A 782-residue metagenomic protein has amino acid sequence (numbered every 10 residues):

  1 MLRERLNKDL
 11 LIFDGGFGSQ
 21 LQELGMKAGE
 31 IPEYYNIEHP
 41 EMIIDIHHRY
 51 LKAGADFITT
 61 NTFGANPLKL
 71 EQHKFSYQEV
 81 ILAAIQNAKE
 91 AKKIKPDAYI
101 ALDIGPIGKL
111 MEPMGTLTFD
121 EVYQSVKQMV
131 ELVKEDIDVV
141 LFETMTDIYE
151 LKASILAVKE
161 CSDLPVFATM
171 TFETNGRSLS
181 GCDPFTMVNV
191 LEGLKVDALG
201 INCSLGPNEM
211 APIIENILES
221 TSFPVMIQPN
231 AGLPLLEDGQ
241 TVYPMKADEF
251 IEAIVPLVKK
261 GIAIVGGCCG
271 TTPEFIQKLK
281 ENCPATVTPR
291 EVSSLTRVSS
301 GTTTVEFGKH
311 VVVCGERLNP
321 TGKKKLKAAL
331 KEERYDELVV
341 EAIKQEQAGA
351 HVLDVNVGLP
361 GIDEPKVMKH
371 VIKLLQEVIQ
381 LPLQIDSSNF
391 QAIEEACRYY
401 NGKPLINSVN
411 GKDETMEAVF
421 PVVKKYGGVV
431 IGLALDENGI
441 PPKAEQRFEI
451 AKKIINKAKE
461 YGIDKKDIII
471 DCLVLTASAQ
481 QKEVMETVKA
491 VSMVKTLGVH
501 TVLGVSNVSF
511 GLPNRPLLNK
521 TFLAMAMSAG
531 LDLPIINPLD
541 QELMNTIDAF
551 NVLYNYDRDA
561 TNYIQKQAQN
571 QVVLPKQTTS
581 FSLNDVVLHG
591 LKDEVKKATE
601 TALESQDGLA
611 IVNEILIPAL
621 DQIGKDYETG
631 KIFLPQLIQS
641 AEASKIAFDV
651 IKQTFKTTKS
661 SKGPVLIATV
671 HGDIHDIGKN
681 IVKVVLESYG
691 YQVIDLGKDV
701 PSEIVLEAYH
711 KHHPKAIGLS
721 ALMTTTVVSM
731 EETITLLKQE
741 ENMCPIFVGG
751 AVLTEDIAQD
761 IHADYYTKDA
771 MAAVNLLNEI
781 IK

Functional and structural regions predicted by a protein language model:
M1-I469, L475-K782: Domain-level signal for soluble alpha/beta catalytic cores
